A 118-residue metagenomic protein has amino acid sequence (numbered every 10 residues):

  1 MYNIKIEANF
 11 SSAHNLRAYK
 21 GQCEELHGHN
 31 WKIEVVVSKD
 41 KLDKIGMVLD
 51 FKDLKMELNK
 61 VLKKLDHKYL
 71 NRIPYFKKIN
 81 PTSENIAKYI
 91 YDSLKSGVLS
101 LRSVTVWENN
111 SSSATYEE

Functional and structural regions predicted by a protein language model:
M1-E118: Charge-rich, low-complexity N-terminal segments
